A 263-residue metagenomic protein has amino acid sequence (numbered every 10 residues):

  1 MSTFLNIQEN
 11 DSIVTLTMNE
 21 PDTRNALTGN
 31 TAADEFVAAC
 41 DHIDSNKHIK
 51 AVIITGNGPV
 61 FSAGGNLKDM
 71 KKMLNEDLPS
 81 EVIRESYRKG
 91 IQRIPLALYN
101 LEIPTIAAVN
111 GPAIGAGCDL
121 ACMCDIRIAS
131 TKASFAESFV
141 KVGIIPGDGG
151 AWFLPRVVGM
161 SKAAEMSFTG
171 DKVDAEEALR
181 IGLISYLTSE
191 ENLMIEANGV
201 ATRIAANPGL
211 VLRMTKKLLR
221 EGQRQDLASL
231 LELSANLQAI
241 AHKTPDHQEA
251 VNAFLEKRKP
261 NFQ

Functional and structural regions predicted by a protein language model:
M1-N57, L96: Conserved CoA-thioester-binding segment of acyl-CoA-metabolizing enzymes
L16, E20, F36, I54 (+7 more regions): Terminal peptide-recognition signature
T23, G56-L96, A113, D226: Glycine- (often His-adjacent) and acidic-residue-rich active-site loop that binds/positions the CoA thioester
A26-A33, S80-R84, E190: Flexible, glycine- and charge-enriched loops at secondary-structure boundaries
T31-F36, Y87-G90, L193, S234: Hydrophobic alpha-helical membrane-association signature
L96-L210, A235, A239, K243-T244 (+2 more regions): Crotonase-fold acyl-CoA enzyme core
L219-Q225: Short, charged, surface-exposed hinge/linker loops at domain edges that act as mobile lids or interdomain connectors
K259-Q263: Short C-terminal tail/terminal secondary-structure segment of NAD(P)H-dependent dehydrogenase/reductase domains
